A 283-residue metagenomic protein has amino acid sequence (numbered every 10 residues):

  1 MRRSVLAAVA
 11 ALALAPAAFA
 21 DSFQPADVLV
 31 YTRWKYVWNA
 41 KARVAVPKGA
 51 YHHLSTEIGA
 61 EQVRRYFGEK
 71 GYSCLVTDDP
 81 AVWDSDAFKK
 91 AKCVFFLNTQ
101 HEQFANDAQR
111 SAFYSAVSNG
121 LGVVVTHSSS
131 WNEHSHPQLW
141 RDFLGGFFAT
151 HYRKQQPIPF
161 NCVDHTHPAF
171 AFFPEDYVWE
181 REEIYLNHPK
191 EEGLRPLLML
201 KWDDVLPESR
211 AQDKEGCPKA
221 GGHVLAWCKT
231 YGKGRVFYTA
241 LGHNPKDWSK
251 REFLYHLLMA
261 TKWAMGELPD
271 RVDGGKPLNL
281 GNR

Functional and structural regions predicted by a protein language model:
M1-L6: Bacterial N-terminal signal peptides that target proteins for export
A7-A17: Bacterial N-terminal signal peptides
A20-A26, T32, A42-R43, E69 (+3 more regions): Extracellular ligand-binding/catalytic regions of CAZymes and related secreted enzymes and adhesion modules
D21-S22, D27-Y31, A45-E133: Helical hinge/lid and interdomain linker segments adjacent to catalytic or ligand-binding clefts that mediate domain
Y36-V44, K48-L54, V76, Q103 (+2 more regions): Short, solvent-exposed loop/turn elements at domain surfaces
I58, Q62, A108, A112 (+3 more regions): Extracytoplasmic/secreted proteins, especially bacterial periplasmic and envelope-associated proteins
Q103-E175: A glycine-rich, often tryptophan-bearing local segment used as a flexible ligand/cofactor-contacting loop or short
G146-G232: Catalytic beta-strand/loop cores that center a nucleophilic Ser/Cys/Thr and support acyl-enzyme chemistry
